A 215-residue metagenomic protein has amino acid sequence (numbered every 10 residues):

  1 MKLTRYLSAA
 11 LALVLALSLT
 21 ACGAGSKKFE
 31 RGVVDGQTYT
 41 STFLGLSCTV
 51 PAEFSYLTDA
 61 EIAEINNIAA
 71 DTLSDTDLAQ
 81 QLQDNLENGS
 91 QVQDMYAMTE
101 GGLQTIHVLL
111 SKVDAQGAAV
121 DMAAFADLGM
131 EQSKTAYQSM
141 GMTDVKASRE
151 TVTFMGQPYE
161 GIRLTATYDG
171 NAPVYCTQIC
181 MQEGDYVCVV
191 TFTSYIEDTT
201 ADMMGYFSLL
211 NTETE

Functional and structural regions predicted by a protein language model:
M1-A10: Bacterial N-terminal signal peptides that target proteins for export
L17-A21: C-terminal motif of bacterial Sec signal peptides marking the signal peptidase cleavage site
G23-S26: Bacterial signal peptide processing site
R31-T49: Post-signal peptide N-terminal segment of mature Sec-exported envelope proteins
G32-T38, Q91-D94, F154-R163: Short, hydrophobic/aromatic-rich segments at coil-to-beta transitions
P51-A119: Secretory pathway targeting signatures of secreted, lumenal, and periplasmic proteins
A52-F54, E183-E215: Surface-exposed amphipathic alpha-helical segments
L109-I179: Signature of long, low-cysteine stretches enriched in small and polar/charged residues
